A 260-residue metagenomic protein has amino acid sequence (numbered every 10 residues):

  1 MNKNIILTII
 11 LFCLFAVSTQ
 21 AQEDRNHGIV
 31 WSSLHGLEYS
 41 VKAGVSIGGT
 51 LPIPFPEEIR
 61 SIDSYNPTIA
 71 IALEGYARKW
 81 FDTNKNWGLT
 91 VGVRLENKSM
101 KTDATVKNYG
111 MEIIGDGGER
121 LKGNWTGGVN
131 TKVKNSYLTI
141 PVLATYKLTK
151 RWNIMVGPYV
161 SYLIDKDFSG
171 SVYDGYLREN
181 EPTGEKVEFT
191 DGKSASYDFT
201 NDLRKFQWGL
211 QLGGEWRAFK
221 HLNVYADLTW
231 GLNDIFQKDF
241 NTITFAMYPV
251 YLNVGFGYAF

Functional and structural regions predicted by a protein language model:
M1-L34: Cleavable N-terminal export/targeting peptides
Q22-W80: Short glycine/proline- and aromatic-enriched beta-strand/turn motifs that initiate or cap beta-hairpins
L37-Y39, I69-G75, L138-V142, W208-L212 (+1 more regions): Hydrophobic, lipid-facing positions within transmembrane beta-strands of outer-membrane proteins
V41-I47, V91-N97, V156-Y162, A226-W230 (+1 more regions): Transmembrane beta-barrel strands of outer-membrane/channel proteins
G49-T68, K98-S136, L163-Q207, N233-Y251: Extracellular/periplasm-exposed beta-strand and loop segments of Gram-negative cell-envelope proteins, dominated by
K79-T83, Y146-K150, A218-K220, F260: Outer-membrane beta-barrel strand-turn architecture
K85-W87, R151-I154, K220-A226: Repeated loop/turn-to-beta-strand initiation elements of outer-membrane beta-barrel proteins
W216-H221, Y248-F260: Outer-membrane beta-barrel "beta-signal"
